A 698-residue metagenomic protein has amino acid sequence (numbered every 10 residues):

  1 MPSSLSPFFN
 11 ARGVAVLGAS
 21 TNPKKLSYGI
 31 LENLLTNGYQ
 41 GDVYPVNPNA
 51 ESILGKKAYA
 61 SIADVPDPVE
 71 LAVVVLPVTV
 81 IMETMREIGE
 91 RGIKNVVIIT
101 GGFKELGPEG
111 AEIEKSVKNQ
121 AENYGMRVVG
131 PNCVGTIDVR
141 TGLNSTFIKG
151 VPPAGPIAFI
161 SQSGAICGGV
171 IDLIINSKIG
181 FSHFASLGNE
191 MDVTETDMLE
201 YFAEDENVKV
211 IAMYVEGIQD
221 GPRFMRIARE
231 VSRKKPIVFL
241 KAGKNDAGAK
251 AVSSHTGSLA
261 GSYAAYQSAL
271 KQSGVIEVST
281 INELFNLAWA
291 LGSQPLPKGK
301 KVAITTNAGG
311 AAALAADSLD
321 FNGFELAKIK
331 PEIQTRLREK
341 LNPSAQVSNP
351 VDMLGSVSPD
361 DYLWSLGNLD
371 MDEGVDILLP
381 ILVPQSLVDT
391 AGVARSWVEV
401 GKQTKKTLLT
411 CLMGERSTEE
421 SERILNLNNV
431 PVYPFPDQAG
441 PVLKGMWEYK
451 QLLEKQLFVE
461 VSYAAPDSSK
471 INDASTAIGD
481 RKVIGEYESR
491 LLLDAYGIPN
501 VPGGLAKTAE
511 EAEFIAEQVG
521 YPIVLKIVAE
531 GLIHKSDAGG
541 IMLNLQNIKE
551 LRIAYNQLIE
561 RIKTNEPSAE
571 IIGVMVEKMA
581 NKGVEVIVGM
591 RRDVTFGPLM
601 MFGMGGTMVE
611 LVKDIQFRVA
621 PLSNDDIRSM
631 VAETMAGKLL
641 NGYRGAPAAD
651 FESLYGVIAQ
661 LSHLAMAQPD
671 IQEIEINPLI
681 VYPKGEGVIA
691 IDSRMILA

Functional and structural regions predicted by a protein language model:
M1-A698: Catalytic-core regions of core metabolic enzymes, especially those transforming organic acids/acyl-group intermediates
